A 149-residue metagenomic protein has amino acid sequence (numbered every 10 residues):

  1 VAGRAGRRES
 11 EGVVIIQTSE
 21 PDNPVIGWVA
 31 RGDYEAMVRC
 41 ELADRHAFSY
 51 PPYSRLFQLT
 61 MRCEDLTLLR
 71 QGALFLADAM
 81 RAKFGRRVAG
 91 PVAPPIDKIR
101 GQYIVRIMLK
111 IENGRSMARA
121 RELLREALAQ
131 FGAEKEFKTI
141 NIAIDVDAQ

Functional and structural regions predicted by a protein language model:
G3-Q149: Accessory helical-bundle/CTD segments and flexible terminal tails appended to RecA-like ATPase motors
